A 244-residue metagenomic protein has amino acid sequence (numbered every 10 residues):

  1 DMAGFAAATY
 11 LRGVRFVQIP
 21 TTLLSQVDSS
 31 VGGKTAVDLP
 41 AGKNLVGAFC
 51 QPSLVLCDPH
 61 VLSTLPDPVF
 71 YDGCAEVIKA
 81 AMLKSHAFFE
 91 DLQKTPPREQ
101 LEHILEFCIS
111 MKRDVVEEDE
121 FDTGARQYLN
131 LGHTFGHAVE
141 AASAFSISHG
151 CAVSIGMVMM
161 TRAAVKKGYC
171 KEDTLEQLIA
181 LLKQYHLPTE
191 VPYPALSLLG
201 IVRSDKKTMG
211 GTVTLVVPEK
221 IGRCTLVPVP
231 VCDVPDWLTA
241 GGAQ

Functional and structural regions predicted by a protein language model:
G4-Q93: A glycine/threonine-rich phosphate-anchoring loop and its flanking beta-alpha core in nucleotide/phosphate-binding
F5, Q26, H60-V61, G73-A80 (+8 more regions): Alpha-helical scaffold segments in soluble metabolic enzymes
Q18, L56-C57, N130, V216-P218: Short beta-strand segments
P20, D58, H133, M157 (+1 more regions): Residue-level signal for inorganic ion chemistry
A75-V77, Y169-Q244: C-terminal charged capping/lid subdomain of soluble metabolic enzymes
E90-L196: Active-site segments that bind and position negatively charged phosphate/pyrophosphate groups
